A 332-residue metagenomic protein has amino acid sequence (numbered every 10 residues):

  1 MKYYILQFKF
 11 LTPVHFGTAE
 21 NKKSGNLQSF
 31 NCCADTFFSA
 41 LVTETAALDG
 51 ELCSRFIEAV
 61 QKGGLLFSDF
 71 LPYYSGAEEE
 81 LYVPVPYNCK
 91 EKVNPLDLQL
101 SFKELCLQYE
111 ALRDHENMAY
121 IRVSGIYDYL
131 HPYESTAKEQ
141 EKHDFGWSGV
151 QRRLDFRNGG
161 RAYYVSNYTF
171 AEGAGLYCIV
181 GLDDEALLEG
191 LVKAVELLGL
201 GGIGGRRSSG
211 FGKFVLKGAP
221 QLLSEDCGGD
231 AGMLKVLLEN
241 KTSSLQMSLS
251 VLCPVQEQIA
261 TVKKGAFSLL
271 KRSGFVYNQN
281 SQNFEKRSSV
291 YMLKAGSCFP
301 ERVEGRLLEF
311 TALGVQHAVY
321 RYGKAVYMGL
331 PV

Functional and structural regions predicted by a protein language model:
M1-V332: Conserved active-site/ligand-binding neighborhood in enzyme cores
